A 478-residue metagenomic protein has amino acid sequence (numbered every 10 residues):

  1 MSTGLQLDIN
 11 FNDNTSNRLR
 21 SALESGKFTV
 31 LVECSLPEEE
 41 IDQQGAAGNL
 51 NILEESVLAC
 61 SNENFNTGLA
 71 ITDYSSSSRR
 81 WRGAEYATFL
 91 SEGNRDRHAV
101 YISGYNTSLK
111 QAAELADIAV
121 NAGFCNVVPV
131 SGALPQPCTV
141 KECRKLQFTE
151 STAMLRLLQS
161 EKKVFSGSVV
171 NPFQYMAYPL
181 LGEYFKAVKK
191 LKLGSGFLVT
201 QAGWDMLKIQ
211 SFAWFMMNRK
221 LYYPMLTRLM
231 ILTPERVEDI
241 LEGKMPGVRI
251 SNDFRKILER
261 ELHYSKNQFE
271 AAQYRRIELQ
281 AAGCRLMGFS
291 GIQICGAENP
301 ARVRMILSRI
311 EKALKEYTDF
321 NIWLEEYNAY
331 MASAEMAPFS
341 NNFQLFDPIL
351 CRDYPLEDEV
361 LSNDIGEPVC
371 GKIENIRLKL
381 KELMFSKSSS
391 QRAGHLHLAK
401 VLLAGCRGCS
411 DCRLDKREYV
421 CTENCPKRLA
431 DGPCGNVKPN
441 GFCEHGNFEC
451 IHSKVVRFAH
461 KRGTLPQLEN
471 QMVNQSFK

Functional and structural regions predicted by a protein language model:
S2-L181: Active-site beta->alpha loop and helix N-cap motifs at the rims of alpha/beta catalytic domains
L7-E24, A46-E55, S131-G132, K145-A177 (+3 more regions): Active-site pocket-lining/capping segments in soluble small-molecule metabolic enzymes
E33, L69, A119, K190 (+4 more regions): Conserved, mostly hydrophobic/aromatic
I71, P129, T200, I294-A297: Conserved beta-strand positions
T88-G93, A116-A122, V188, A213-L221 (+1 more regions): Short, surface-exposed basic-aromatic patches at helix termini and helix-loop junctions that form
A177-L193: Active-site glycine-rich loop that binds ribose-phosphate moieties when present
S290-G296, G435: Conserved active-site loop/cleft motifs that coordinate metal ions or position small ligands
E335-K478: Ferredoxin-type iron-sulfur electron-transfer modules and their immediate structural context
